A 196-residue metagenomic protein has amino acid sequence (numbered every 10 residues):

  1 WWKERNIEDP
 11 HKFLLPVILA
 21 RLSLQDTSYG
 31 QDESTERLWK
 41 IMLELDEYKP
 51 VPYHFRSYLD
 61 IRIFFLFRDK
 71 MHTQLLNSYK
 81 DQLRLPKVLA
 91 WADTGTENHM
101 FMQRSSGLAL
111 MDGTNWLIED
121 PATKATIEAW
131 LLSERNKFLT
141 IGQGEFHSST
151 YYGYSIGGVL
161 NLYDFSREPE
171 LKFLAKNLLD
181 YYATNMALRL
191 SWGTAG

Functional and structural regions predicted by a protein language model:
W2-S166: Aromatic-lined, polymer-binding surfaces characteristic of secreted/periplasmic polysaccharide-degrading enzymes
I156, L160, P169-G196: Extended amphipathic alpha-helical segments with heptad-repeat/coiled-coil character used for oligomerization, fusion
